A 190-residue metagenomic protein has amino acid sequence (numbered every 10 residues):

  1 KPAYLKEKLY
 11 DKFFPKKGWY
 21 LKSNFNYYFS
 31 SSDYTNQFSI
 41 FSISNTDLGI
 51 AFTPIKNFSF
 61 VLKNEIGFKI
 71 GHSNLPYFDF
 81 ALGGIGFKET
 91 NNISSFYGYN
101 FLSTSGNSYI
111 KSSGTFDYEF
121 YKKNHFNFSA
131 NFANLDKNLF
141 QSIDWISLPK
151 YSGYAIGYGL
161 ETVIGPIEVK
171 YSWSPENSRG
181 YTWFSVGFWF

Functional and structural regions predicted by a protein language model:
K1-Y121, F128: C-terminal outer-membrane beta-barrel translocator/porin domains of Gram-negative envelope proteins and their
N26-Y28, K170-S174: Short strand-loop junctions, especially beta-strand C-caps/beta-turns that link beta-sheets to coils or alpha-helices
S32, K137-L139, I167-K170: Short small-residue beta-strand/loop micro-motif enriched in glycine and branched aliphatics
L102, I146-K150, G157, E161: Short amphipathic alpha-helical interaction segments
I110, K122-F126, K150-Y154, V163-I167 (+1 more regions): A short pocket-lining beta-strand/turn micro-motif at the edge of beta-sheets
D117-K150: C-terminal hydrophobic structural anchor segments that stabilize assembly/packing rather than catalytic chemistry
D136, E176-S178: A short local loop/turn or secondary-structure capping micro-motif enriched for an aromatic residue
Y158-V169, R179-F190: Outer-membrane beta-barrel "beta-signal"
